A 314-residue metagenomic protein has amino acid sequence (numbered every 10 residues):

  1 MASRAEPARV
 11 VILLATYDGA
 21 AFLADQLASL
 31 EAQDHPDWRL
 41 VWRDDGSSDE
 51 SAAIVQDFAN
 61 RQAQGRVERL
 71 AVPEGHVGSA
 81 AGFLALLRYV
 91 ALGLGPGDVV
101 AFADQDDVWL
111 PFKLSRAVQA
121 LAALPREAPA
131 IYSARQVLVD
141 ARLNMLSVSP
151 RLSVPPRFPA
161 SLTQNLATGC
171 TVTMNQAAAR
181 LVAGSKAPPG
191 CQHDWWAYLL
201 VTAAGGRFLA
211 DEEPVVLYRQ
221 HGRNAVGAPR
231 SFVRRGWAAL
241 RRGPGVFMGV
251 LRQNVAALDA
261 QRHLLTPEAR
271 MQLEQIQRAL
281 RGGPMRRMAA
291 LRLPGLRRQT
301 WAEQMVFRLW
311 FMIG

Functional and structural regions predicted by a protein language model:
A2-R230, G314: Nucleotide-sugar donor-binding/catalytic module of glycosyltransferases that assemble extracellular/cell-envelope
G190, W195-W196, L217-G314: C-terminal subregions of glycosyltransferases and related glycan-biosynthesis enzymes
